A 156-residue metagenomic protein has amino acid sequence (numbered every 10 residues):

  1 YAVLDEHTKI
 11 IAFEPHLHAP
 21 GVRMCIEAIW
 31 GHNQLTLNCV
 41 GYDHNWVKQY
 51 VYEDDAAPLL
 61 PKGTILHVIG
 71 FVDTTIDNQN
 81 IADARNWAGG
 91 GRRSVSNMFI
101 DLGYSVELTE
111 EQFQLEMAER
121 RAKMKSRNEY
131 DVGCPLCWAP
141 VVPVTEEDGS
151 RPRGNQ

Functional and structural regions predicted by a protein language model:
Y1-E129, C134-C137: Beta-strand-centric surfaces of beta-sandwich/beta-rich domains
V141: Cys/His-rich microdomains that often coordinate metals
V144-E146: Short Cys/His-rich "knuckle" micro-motifs
G154-Q156: Cysteine-rich micro-motifs
